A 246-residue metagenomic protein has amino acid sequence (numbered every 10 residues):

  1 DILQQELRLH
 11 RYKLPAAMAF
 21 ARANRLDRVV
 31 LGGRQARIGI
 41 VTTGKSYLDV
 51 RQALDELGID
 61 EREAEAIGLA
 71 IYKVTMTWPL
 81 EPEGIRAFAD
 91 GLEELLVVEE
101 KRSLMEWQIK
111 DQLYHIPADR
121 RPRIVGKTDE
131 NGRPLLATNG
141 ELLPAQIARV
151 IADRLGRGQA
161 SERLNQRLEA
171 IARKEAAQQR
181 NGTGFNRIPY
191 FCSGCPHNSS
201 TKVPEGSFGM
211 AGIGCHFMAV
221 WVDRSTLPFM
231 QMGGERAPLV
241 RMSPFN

Functional and structural regions predicted by a protein language model:
D1-F191, P196-H197, E205, G209 (+1 more regions): Flexible, low-complexity linker and terminal segments
N198-K202, F208-N246: Thiamine diphosphate
